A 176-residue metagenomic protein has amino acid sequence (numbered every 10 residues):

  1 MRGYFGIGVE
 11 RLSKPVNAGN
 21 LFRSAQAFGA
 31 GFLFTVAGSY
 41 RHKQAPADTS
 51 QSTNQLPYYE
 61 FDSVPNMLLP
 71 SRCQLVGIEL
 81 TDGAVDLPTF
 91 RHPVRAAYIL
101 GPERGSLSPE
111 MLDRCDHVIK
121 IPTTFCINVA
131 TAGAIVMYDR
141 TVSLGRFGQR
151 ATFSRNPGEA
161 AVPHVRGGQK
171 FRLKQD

Functional and structural regions predicted by a protein language model:
M1-D176: Post-transcriptional modification and biogenesis factors for structured RNAs of the translation apparatus
